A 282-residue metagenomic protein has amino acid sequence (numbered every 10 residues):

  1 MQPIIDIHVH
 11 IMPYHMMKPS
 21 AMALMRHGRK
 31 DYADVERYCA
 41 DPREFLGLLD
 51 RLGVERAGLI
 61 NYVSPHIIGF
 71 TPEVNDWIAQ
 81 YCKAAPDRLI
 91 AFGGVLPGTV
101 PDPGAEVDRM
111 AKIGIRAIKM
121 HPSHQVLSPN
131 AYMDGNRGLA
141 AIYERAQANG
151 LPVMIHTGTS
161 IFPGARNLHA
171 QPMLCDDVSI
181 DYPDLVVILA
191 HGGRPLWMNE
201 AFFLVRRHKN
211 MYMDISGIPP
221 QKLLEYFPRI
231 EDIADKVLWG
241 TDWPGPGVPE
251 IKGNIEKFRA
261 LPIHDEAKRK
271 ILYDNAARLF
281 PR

Functional and structural regions predicted by a protein language model:
Q2-H10, Y14-R56, D108, A234-K236 (+1 more regions): Mid-to-C-terminal alpha-helical segments outside catalytic/metal-binding sites
I4-I7, L59-I60, F92-G94, V187-A190 (+2 more regions): Active-site neighborhood of phospho(di)ester-bond hydrolases with catalytic His/Asp-centered motifs
H8, L49, I78, M110 (+7 more regions): Conserved, mostly hydrophobic/aromatic
H10-H15, S64-I67, P97-P101, Q125-L127 (+4 more regions): Active-site environment of divalent metal-dependent phosphoester hydrolases
H15-A21, T71, G104-E106, N130-Y132 (+4 more regions): Short aromatic-enriched loop/helix-cap "lid" or pocket-rim segments at secondary-structure transitions that line
P42-R43, P72-D76, P172, M198 (+1 more regions): Short, surface-exposed alpha-helical segments at coil->helix boundaries
E55-R56, S64-I161, R207: Active-site gating/metal-coordination segments in enzymes
R116-M120, A131-W239: Catalytic pocket-lining loop regions of alpha/beta-barrel enzymes, especially the amidohydrolase/enolase/GH5 lineages
